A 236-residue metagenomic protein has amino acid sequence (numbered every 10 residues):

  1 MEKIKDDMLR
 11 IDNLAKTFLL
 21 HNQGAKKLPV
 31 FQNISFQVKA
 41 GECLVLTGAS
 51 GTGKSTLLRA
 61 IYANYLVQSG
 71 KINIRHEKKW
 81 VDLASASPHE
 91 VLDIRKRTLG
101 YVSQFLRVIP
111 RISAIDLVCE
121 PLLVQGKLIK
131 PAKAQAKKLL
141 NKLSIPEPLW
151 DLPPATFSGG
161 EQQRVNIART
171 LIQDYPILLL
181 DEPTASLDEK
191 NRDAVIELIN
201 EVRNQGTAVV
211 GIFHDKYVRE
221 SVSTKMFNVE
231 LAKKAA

Functional and structural regions predicted by a protein language model:
Y62: Helix-to-loop junction immediately C-terminal to a conserved catalytic motif
K79-G100: ABC ATPase NBD coupling module
I112-E120: Short coil-to-helix segment of the ABC ATPase nucleotide-binding domain corresponding to the Q-loop/switch region
P131-P148: Conserved ABC ATPase "signature" region
P153-F157, E161: Conserved ABC ATPase signature
I167: Hydrophobic anchor residue at the start of the ABC signature
T170-L171: ABC ATPase C-loop
L178-D181: Catalytic Walker B motif of ABC-type/P-loop ATPase nucleotide-binding domains
